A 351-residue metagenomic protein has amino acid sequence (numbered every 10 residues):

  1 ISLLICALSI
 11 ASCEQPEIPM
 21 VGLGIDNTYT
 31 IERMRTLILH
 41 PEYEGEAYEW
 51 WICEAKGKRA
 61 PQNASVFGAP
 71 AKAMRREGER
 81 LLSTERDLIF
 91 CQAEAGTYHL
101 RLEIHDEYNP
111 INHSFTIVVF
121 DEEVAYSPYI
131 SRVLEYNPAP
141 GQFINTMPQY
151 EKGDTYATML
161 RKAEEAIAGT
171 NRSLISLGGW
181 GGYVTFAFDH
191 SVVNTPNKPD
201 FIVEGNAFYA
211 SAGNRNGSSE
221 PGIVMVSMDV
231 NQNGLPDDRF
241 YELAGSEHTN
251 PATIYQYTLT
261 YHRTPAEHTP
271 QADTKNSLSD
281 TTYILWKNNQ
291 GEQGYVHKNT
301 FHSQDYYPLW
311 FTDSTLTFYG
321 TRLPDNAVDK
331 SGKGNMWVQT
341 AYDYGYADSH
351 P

Functional and structural regions predicted by a protein language model:
C6-R33, Y108-N109, H113-T116: Bacterial Sec-dependent N-terminal signal peptides
E32-Y43: A short beta-strand segment in extracellular, disulfide-stabilized domains
Y43-E49: Solvent-exposed loop segments of extracellular immunoglobulin-like
W51-C91: Surface-exposed, flexible coil segments in extracellular/virion-facing regions
C91-T97: Surface-exposed, short loops/turns at beta-strand junctions within beta-sandwich domains
E103-I104: Conserved structural position at the C-terminal beta-strand of extracellular beta-sandwich adhesion modules
V118-E220, R239, A244-P351: A domain-level signal for the mature, folded cores of soluble proteins
